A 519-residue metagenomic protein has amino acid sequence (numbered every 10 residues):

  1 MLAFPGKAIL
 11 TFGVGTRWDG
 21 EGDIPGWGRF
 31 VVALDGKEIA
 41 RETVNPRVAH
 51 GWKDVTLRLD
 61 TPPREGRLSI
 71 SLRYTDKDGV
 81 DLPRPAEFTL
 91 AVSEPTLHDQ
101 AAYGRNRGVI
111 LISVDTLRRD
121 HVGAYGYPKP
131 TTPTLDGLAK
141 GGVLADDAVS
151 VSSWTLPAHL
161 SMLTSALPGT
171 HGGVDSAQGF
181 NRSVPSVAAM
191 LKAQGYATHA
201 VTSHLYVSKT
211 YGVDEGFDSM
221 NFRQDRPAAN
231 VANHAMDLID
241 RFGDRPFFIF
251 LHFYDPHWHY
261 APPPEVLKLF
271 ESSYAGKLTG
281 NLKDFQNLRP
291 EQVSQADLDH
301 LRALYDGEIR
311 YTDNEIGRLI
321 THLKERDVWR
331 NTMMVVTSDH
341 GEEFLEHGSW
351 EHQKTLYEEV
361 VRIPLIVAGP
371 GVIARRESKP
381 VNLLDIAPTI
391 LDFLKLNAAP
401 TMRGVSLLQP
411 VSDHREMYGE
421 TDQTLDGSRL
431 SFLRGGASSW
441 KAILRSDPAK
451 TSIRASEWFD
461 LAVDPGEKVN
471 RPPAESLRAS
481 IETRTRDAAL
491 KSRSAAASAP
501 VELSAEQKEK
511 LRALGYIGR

Functional and structural regions predicted by a protein language model:
M1-R519: Catalytic domains that recognize anionic headgroups
